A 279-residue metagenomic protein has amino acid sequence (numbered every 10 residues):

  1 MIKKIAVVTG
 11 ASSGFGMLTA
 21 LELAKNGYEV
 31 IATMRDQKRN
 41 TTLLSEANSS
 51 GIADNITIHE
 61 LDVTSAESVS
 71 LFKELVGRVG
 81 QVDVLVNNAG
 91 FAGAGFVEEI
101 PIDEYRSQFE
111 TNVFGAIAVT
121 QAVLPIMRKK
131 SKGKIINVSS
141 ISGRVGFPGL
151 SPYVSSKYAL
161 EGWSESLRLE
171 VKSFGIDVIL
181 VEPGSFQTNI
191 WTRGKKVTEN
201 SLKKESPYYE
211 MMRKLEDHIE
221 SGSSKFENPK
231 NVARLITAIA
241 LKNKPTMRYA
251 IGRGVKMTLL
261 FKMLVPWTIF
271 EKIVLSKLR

Functional and structural regions predicted by a protein language model:
S12-G14: Conserved glycine-rich cofactor-binding loop
S50-E67: Rossmann-fold cofactor-recognition segment
I58, I100, Q108-F109: A hydrophobic alpha-helix adjacent to the NAD(P)-binding/active-site core of NAD(P)-dependent oxidoreductases, strongly
F96-V97, E104-R106: Substrate-binding pocket helix/loop in short-chain dehydrogenase/reductase
T120, S156: Active-site helix of classical SDR
S140: Residue(s) in the substrate-gating loop at a strand-loop-helix junction that position the organic substrate next
K172-S223: C-terminal beta-strand-loop-alpha-helix "lid" module of Rossmann-like NAD(P)-dependent dehydrogenases
